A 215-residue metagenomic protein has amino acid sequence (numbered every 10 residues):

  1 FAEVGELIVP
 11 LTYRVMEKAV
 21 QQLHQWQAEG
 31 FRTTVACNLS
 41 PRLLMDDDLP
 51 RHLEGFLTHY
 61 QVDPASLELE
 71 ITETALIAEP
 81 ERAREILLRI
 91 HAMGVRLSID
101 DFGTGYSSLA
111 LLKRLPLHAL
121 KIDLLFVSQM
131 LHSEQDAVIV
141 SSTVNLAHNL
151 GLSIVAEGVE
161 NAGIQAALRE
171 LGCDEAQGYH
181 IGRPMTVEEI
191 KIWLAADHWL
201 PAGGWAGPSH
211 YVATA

Functional and structural regions predicted by a protein language model:
F1-V4, P10-L39, G55-S66, M93: Helix C-cap/alpha-to-beta connector motif
A2-I8, I77, M130-Q135: Short, contiguous acidic/charged loop-to-helix segments that flank catalytic cores in large enzymes
T12, A83, D136, V140: Short, conserved glycine- and acidic-residue-centered signature motifs in active-site or ligand-binding loops
V35, P41, R51-M130, L146 (+1 more regions): The catalytic core of metal-dependent phosphodiesterases that act on cyclic dinucleotides
S40-D46: Glycine-rich phosphate-binding loops at beta-strand->alpha-helix junctions
R169, M185-V212: C-terminal helical cap(s) of enzyme catalytic domains, especially alpha/beta-barrels
